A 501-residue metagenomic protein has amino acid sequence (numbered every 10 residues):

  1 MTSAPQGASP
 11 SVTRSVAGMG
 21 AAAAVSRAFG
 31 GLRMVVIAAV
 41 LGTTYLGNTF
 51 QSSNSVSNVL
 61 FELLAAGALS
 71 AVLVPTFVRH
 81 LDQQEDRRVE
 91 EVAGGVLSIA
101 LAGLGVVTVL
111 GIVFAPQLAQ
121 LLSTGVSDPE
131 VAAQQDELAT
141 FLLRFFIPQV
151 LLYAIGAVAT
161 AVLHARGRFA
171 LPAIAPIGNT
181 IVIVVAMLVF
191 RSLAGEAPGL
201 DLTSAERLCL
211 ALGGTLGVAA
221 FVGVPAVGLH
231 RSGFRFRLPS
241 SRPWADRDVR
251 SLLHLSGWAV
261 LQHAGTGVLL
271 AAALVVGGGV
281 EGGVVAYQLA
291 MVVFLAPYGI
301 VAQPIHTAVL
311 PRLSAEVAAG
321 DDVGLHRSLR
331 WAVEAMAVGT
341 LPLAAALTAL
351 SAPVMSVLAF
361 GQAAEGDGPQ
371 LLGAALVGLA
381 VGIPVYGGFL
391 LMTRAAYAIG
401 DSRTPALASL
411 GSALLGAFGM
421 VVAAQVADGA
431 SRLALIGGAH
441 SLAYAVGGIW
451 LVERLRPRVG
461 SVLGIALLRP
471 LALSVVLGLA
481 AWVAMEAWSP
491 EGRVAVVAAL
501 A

Functional and structural regions predicted by a protein language model:
M1-A501: Membrane-embedded alpha-helical bundles of multi-pass transporters/translocases, especially carrier/permease families
